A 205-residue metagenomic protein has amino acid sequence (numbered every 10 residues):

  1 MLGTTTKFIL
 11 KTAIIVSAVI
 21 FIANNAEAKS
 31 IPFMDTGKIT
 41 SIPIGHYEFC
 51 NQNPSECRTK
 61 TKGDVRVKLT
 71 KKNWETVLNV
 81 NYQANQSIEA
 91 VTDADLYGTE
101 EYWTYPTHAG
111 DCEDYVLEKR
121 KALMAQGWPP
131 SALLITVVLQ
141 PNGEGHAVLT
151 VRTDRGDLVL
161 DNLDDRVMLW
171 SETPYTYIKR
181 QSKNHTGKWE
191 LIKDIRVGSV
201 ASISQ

Functional and structural regions predicted by a protein language model:
L2-A13: Bacterial N-terminal signal peptides that target proteins for export
T5, F21-A23, E113: A general, composition-driven signal for non-globular sequence regions
K7, I20, H46-E48: Intrinsic disorder/low-structure terminal segments
K11-F21: Bacterial N-terminal signal peptides
A26-Q205: A structural boundary/capping signal
